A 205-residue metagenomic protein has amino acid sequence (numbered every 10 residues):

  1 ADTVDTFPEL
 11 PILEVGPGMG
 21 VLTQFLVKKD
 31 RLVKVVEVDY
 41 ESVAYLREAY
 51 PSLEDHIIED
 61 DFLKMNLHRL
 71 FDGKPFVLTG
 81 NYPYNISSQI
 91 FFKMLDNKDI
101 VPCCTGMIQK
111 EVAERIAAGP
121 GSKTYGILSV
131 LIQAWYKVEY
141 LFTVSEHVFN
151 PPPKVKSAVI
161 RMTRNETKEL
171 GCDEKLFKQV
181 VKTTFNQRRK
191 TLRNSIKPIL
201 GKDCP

Functional and structural regions predicted by a protein language model:
A1-Q179: Catalytic cores of RNA-modifying enzymes
V159-P205: Flexible helical/loop "lid" subdomain adjacent to adenine-nucleotide binding pockets
